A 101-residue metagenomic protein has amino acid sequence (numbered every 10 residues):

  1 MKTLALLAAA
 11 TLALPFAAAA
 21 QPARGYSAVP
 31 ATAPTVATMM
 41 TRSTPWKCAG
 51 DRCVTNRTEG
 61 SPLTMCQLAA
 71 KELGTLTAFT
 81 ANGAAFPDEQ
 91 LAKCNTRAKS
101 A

Functional and structural regions predicted by a protein language model:
M1-Q21: Classic N-terminal secretory signal peptides
P22-K99: Post-signal/leader-peptide non-cytosolic segments of secretory proteins
